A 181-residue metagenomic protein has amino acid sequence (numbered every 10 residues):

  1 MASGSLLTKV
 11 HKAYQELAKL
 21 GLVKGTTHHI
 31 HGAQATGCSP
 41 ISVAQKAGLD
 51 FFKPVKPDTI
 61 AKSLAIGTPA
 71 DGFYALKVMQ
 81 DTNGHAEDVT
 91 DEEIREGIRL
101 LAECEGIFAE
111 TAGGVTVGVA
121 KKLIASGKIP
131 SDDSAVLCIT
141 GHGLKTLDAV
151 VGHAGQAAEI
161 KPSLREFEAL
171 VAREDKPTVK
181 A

Functional and structural regions predicted by a protein language model:
M1-L6, K12, G32-S39, L64 (+4 more regions): Glycine-rich beta-alpha junction loops
S3-S5, S39-S42, S63, S126 (+2 more regions): Generic serine detector
L7, E92-K145: Claisen-condensing/thiolase-fold acyl-transfer catalytic domains that form or cleave C-C bonds in fatty acid
V10, V23-T26, K128-S131: Short, conserved loop/helix-junction motifs that constitute active-site signature segments in enzyme catalytic cores
K12-E16, V43, K121-A125: Short, well-ordered alpha-helices that flank and scaffold nucleotide-derived cofactor binding pockets
E16-F108, A149-A181: Active-site/ligand-binding loops adjacent to catalytic centers
